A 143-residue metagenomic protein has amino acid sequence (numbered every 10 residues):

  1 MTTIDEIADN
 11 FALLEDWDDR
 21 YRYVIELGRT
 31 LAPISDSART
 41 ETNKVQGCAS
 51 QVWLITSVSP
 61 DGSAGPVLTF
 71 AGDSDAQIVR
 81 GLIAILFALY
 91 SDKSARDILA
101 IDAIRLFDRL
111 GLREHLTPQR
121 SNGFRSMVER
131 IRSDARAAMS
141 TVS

Functional and structural regions predicted by a protein language model:
M1-T42: Extended low-complexity intrinsically disordered regions
L14-W17, D73-I78, Q119: Structural motif
R20, S50, I78-I83, S94 (+2 more regions): Amphipathic alpha-helical interface surfaces
G28, L89-Y90, I131: Generic structural signal for hydrophobic core residues of well-folded globular domains
S35-V58: Structured beta-strand/loop patches that form or line metal/cofactor-binding pockets in enzymes
V58-I78, F87-S91: Conserved interaction-surface patches within small, structured recognition/assembly domains
S74, R96, R105-S143: C-terminal binding/interaction regions
